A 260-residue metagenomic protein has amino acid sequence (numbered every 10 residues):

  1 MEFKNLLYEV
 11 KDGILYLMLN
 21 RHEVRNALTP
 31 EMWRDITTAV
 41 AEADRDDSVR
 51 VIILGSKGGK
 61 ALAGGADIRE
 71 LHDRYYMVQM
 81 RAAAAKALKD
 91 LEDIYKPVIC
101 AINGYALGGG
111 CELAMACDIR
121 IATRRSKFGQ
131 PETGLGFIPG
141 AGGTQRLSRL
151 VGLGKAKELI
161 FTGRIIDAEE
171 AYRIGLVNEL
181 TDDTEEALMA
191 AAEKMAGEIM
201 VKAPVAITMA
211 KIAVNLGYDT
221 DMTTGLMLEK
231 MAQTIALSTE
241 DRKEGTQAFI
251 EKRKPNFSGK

Functional and structural regions predicted by a protein language model:
M1-F3, Q247-K260: Terminal low-complexity tails and localization/encapsulation signals of metabolic enzymes
M1-G55, K89: Conserved CoA-thioester-binding segment of acyl-CoA-metabolizing enzymes
T38, S56-D93, A106, G136 (+1 more regions): Glycine- (often His-adjacent) and acidic-residue-rich active-site loop that binds/positions the CoA thioester
A87-D93, A101, L107-F161, I174 (+1 more regions): CoA-thioester-processing core
I121-S126, V177-M227, T234, E240 (+1 more regions): C-terminal long alpha-helix characteristic of the crotonase
R164-E170: Acidic, divalent-metal-coordinating active-site segment for phosphoryl/phosphodiester hydrolysis, typified by short
